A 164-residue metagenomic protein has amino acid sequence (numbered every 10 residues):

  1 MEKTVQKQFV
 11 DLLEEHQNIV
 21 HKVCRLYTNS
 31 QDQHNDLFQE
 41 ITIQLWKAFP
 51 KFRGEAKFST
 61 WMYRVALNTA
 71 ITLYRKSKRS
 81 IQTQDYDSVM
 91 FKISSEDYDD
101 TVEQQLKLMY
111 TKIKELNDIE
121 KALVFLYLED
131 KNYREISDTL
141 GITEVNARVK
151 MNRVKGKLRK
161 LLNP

Functional and structural regions predicted by a protein language model:
M1-K22, N35: A short, charge-rich alpha-helical start-of-domain segment used by transcription regulators
L13-Q31, A48, I113: Amphipathic, Lys/Arg- and hydrophobic-enriched alpha-helical face
D36-I43, K47, A56-N68: Structural recognition of an alpha-helix C-terminal capping motif at a helix-to-coil junction
I41, V65, L123-V124, I136-S137 (+1 more regions): Hydrophobic positions on the alpha-helical face of helix-turn-helix-like DNA-binding modules
K51, R64-Q84, V102, R153: Arg/Lys-rich amphipathic alpha helix in sigma70-family domain 2
S80-L106, N132-Y133: Internal acidic/polar
E115-E135, T139: Short amphipathic alpha helix immediately N-terminal
L140-P164: DNA-recognition helix of helix-turn-helix
